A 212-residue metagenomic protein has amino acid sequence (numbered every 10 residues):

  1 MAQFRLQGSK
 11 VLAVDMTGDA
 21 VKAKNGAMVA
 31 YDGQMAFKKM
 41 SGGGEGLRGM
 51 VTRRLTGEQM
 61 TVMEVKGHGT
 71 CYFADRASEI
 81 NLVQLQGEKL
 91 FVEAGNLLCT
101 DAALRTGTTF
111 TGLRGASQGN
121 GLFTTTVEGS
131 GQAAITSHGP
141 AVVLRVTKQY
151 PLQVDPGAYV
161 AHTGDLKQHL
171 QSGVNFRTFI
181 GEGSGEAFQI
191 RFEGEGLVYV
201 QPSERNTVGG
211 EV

Functional and structural regions predicted by a protein language model:
M1-V212: Phosphate/adenylate-binding glycine loop and adjacent helical scaffold
